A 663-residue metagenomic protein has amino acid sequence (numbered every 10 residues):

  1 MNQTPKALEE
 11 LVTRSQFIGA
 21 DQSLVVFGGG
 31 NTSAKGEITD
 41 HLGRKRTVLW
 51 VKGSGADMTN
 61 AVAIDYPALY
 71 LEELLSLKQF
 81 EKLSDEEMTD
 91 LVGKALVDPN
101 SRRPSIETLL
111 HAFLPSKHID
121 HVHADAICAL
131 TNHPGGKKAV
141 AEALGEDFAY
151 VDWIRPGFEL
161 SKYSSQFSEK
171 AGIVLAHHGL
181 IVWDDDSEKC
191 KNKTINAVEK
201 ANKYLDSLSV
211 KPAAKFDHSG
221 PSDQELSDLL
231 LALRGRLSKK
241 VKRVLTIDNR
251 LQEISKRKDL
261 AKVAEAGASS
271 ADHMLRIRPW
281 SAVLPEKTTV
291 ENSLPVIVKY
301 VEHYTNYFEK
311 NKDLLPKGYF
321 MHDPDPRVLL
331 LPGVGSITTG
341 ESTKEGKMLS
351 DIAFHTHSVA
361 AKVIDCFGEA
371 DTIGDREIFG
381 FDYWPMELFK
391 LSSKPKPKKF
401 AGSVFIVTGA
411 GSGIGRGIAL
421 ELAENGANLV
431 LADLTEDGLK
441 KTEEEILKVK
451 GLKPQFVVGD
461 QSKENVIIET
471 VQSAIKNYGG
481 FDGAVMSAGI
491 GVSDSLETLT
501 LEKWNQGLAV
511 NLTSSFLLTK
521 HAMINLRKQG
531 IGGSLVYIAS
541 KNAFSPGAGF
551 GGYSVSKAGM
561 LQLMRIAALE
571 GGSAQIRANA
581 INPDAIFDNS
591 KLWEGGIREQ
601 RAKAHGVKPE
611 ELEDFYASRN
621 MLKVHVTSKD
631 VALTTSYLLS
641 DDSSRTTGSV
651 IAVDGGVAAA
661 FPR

Functional and structural regions predicted by a protein language model:
M1-F405, G417: Glycine-rich flexible loops
V485, G572, R577, T646-G648: Short, small/polar-rich loop/turn modules that mediate ligand/substrate recognition or access, typified
S495-L496, T500-L508, R598, Y616: Substrate-binding pocket helix/loop in short-chain dehydrogenase/reductase
T519, S556, M564: Active-site helix of classical SDR
I524, L569-E570, S644: Alpha-helical segment proximal to the catalytic Tyr-Lys
S540: Residue(s) in the substrate-gating loop at a strand-loop-helix junction that position the organic substrate next
S636, T647-R663: Short C-terminal tail/terminal secondary-structure segment of NAD(P)H-dependent dehydrogenase/reductase domains
